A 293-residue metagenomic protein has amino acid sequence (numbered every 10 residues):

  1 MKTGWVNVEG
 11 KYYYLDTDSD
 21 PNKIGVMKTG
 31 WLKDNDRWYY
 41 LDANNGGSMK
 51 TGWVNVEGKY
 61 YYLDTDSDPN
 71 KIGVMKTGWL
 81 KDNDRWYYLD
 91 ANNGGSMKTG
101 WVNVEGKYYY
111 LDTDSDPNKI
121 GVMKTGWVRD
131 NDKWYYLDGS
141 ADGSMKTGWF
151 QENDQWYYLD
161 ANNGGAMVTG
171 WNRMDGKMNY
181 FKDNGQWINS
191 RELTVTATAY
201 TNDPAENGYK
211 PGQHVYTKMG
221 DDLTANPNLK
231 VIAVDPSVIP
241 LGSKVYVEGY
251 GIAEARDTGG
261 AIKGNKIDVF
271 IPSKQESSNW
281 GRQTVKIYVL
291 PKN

Functional and structural regions predicted by a protein language model:
M1-E192: Extracellular adhesion/carbohydrate-binding repeat motifs centered on closely spaced tryptophans
I188-N293: Solvent-exposed, well-ordered loop and adjacent helix/strand elements within mature globular domains that form
